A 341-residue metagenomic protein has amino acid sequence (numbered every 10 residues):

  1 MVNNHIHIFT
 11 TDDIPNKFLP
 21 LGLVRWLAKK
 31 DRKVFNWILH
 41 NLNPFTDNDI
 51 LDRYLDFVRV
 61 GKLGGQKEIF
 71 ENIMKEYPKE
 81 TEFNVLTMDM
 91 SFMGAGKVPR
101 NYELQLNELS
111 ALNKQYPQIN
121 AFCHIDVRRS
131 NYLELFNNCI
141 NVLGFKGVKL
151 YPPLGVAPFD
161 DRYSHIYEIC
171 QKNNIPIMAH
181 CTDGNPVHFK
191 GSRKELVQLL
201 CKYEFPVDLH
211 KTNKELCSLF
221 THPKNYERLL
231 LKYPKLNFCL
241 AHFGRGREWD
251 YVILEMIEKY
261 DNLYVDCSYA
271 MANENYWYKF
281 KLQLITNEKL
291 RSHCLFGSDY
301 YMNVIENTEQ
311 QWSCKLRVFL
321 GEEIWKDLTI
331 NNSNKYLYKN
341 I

Functional and structural regions predicted by a protein language model:
M1-N4, T11-M74, N138, N287-L295 (+1 more regions): Mid-to-C-terminal alpha-helical segments outside catalytic/metal-binding sites
M1-T11, I177-T182, L240-G244: Histidine-centered catalytic micro-motifs
H5, F83, A121, V148 (+5 more regions): Divalent metal-coordination and catalytic microenvironments
F9-D12, M90-M93, V127-S130, D183-F189 (+3 more regions): Active-site environment of divalent metal-dependent phosphoester hydrolases
R32-E134, L282-E288: Metal-cofactor-binding active-site regions of metalloenzymes
E82-D208, Y269-M271: Active-site gating/metal-coordination segments in enzymes
Y116, K172-N173, Y233-P234, K259-Y260: Helix C-cap/helix->beta junction micro-motif
T221-L231, N237-I341: H/E-rich (His + Asp/Glu) clusters that bind or coordinate divalent metals
